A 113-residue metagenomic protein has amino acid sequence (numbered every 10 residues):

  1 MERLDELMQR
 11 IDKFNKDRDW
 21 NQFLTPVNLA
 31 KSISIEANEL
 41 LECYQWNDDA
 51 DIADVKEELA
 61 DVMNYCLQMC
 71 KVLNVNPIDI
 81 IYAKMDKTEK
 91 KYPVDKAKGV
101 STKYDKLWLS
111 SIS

Functional and structural regions predicted by a protein language model:
M1-L59, M63-S113: Flexible "arm" and connector segments at domain edges
